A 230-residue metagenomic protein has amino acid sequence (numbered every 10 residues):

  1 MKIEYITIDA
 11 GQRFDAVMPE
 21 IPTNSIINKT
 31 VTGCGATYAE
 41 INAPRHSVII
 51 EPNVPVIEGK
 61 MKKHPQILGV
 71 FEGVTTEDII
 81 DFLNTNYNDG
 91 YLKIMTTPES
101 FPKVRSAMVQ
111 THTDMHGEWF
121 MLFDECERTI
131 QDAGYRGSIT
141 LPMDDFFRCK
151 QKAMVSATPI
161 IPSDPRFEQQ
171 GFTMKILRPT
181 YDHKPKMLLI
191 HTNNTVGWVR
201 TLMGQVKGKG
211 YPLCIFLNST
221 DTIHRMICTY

Functional and structural regions predicted by a protein language model:
K2-T23: Pre-Walker A adenine-sensing motif
I27-N28: Hydrophobic anchor at the beta1->P-loop junction of P-loop NTPases
T32, A36-E72, I160-S163, N218-H224: Conserved Walker A/P-loop ATP-binding site and its immediately adjacent core in helicase/helicase-like ATPase domains
H46-E58, M95-T97, V199-Y230: Conserved strand-helix element at the start of the C-terminal RecA-like helicase core
E51-V54, M95-S100, E125, C149 (+2 more regions): A short beta-strand-to-loop transition that corresponds to the Sensor-1 phosphate-sensing loop of AAA+ P-loop ATPases
Q66-Q110: Inter-Walker segment of RecA-like/P-loop motor cores
E99-S100, V109-A153: SF2 helicase catalytic motif II
P159-V206: Interdomain hinge/linker at the junction between the two RecA-like core domains of SF2 helicases
